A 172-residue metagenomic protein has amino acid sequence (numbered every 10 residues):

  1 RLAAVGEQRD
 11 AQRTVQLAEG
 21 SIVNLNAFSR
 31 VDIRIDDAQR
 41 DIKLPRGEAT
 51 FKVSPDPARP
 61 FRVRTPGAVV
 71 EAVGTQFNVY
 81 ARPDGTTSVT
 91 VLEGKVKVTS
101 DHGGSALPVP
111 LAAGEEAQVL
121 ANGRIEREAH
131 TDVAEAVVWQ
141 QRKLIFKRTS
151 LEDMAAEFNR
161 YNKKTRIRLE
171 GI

Functional and structural regions predicted by a protein language model:
R1-I172: A residue-level detector for the "anchor" residue at the start of short, highly conserved motifs
